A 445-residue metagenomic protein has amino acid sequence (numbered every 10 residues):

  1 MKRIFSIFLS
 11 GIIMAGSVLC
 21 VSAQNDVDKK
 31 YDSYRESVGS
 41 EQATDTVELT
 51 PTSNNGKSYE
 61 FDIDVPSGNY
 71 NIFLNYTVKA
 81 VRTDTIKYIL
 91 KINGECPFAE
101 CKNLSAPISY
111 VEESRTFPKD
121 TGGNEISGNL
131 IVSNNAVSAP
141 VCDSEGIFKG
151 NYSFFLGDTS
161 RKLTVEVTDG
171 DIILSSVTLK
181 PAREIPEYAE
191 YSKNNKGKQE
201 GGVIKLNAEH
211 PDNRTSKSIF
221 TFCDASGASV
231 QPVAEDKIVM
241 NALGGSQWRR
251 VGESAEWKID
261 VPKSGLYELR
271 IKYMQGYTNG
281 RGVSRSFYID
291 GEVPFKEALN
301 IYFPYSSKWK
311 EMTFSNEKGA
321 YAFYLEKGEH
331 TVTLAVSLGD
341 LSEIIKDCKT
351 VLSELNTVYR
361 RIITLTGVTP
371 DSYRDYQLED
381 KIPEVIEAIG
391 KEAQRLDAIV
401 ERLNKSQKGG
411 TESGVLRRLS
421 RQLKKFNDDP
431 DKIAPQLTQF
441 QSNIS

Functional and structural regions predicted by a protein language model:
K2-R3, C20-A23: Intrinsically disordered, polybasic Lys/Arg-rich low-complexity tracts
K2-S10: Sec-dependent signal peptide recognition, specifically the positively charged N-region followed immediately by
I13-S17: Hydrophobic core
A23-S445: Extracytoplasmic
